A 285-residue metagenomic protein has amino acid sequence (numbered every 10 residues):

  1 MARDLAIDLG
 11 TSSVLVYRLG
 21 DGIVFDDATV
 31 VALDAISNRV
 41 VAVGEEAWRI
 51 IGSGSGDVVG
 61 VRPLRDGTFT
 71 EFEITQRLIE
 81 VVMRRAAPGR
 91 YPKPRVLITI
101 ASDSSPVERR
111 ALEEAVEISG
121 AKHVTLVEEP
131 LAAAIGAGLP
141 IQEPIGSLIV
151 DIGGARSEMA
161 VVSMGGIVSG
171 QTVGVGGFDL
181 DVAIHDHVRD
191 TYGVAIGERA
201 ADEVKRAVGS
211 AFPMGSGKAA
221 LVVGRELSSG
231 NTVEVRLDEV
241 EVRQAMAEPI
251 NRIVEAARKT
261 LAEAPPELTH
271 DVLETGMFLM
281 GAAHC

Functional and structural regions predicted by a protein language model:
M1-I152, A160-M277, H284-C285: Nucleotide/phosphate-binding catalytic cleft detector across ATP-hydrolyzing and phosphate-transferring enzymes
A155: Acidic, divalent-metal-coordinating active-site segment for phosphoryl/phosphodiester hydrolysis, typified by short
